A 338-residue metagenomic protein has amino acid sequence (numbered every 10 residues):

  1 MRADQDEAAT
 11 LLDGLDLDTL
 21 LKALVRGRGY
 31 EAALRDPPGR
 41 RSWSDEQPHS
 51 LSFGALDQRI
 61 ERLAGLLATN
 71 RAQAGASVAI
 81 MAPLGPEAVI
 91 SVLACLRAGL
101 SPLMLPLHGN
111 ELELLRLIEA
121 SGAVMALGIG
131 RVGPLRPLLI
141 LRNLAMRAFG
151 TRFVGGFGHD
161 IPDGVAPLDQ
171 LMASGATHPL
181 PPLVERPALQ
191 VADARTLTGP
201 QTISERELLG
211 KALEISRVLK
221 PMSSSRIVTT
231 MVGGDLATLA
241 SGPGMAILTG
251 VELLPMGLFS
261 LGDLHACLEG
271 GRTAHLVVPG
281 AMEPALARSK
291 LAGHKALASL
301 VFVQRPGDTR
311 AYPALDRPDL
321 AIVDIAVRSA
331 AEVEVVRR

Functional and structural regions predicted by a protein language model:
A9, D13, L34-R71, A82-G85 (+2 more regions): Conserved AMP-binding/adenylate-forming core of the ANL superfamily
L11-G39, L180-R186: A short N-terminal helical cap/helix-turn-helix that marks the beginning of AMP-binding/adenylate-forming
G29-A32, Q170-A212, R217-T229, L297-F302 (+1 more regions): Conserved pre-ATP/AMP-binding loop-to-beta segment of ANL
E46-H49, A64-L112, S224-G242: Conserved AMP-binding/adenylate-forming
A94, L117, G244-I247, C267 (+1 more regions): Hydrophobic/aromatic ligand-binding patch that stacks against planar heteroaromatic rings of cofactors or nucleotides
S101-Q170, D263-D316: Structural core segment of the AMP-binding/adenylate-forming
A212-R226, G234-A274, A330: Conserved AMP-binding/adenylation subdomain of ANL enzymes
